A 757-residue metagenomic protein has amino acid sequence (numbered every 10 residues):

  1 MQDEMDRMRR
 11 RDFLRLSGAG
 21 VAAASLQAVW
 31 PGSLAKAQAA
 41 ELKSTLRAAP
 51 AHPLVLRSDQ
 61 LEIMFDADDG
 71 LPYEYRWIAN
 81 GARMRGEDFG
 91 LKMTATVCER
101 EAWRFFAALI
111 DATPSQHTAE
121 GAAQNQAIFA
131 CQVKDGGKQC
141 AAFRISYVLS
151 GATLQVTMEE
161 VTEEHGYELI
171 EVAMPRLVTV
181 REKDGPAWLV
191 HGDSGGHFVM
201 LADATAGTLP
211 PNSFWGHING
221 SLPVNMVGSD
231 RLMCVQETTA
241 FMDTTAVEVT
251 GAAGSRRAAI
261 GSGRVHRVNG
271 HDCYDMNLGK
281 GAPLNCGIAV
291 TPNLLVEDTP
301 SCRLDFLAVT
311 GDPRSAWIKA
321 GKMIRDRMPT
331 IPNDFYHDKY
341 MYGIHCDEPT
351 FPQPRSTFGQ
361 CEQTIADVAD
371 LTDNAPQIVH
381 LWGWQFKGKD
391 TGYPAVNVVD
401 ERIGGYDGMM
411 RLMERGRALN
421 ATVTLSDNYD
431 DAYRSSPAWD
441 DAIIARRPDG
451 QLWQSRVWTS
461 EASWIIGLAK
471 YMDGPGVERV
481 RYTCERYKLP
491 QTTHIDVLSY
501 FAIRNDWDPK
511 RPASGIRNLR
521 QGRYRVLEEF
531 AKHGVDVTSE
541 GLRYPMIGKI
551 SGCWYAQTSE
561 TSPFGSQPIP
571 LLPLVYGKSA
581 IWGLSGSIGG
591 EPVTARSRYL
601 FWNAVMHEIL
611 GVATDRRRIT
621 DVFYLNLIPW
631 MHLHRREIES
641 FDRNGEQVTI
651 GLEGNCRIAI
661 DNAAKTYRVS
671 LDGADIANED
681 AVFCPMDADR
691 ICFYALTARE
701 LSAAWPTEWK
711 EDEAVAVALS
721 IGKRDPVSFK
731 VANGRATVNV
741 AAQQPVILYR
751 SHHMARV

Functional and structural regions predicted by a protein language model:
M1-M8: Secretory targeting signals
D12-S33: N-terminal export signals
A37-A39: Boundary at the C-terminal end of the N-terminal hydrophobic targeting segment
L42, L46, P50-I378, G383 (+5 more regions): Carbohydrate-recognition beta-sandwich/jelly-roll modules in extracellular/periplasmic carbohydrate-active proteins
F65, G70-R76, S229-D230, T238-H271 (+7 more regions): Active-site-proximal substrate-binding groove within the catalytic cores of carbohydrate-active enzymes
S356-H380, T391-G392, V398-Y487, T493: Substrate-binding cleft of carbohydrate-active enzyme catalytic domains
G383-Q385, D427-Y433, S499-F501, R543-P545: Active-site-proximal loop/turn and secondary-structure-junction residues that shape catalytic pockets, frequently
G388-V398, R504-K510: Surface-exposed, active-site-proximal loop segments in enzymatic domains
